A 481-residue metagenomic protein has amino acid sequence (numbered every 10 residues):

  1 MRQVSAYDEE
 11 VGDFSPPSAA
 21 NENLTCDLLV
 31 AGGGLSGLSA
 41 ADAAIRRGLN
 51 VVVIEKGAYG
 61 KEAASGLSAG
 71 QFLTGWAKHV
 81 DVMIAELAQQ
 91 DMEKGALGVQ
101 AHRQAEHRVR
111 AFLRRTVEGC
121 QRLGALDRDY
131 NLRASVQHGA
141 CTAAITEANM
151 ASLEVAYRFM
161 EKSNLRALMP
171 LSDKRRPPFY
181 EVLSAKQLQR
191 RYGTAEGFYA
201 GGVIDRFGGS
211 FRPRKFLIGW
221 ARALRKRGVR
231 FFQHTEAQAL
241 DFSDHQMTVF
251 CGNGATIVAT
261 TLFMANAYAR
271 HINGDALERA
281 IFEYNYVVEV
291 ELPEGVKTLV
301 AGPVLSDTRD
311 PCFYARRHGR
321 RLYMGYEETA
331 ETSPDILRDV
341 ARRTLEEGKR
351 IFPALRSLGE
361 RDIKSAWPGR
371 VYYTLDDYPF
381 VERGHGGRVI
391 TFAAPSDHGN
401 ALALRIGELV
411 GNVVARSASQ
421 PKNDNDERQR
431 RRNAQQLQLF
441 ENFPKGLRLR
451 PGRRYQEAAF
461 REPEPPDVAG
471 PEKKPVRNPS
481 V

Functional and structural regions predicted by a protein language model:
M1-D27, V468-R477: Extreme N-terminal leader/targeting segments of oxidoreductases
L28-V53: N-terminal Rossmann-like FAD-binding beta1-loop-alpha1 element of flavoenzymes
R46-L67: Glycine-rich FAD pyrophosphate-binding loop
S65, G70-F72, D81, A88-M92 (+4 more regions): Active-site substrate-recognition segment that forms the wall of the catalytic cavity or substrate channel
T74, K78-G98, D127-H138, A144-I218: Flavin (FAD/FMN) cofactor-binding and adjacent substrate-gating region of FAD-dependent oxidoreductase domains
R108-C120, I145-S152, V203-R222, F232 (+3 more regions): Short beta-strand to alpha-helix junction loop
E196-A259: Helical element adjacent to the flavin cofactor pocket in flavoenzyme catalytic cores
R309, R350, A354-G470: C-terminal catalytic lobe of FAD-dependent flavoproteins
